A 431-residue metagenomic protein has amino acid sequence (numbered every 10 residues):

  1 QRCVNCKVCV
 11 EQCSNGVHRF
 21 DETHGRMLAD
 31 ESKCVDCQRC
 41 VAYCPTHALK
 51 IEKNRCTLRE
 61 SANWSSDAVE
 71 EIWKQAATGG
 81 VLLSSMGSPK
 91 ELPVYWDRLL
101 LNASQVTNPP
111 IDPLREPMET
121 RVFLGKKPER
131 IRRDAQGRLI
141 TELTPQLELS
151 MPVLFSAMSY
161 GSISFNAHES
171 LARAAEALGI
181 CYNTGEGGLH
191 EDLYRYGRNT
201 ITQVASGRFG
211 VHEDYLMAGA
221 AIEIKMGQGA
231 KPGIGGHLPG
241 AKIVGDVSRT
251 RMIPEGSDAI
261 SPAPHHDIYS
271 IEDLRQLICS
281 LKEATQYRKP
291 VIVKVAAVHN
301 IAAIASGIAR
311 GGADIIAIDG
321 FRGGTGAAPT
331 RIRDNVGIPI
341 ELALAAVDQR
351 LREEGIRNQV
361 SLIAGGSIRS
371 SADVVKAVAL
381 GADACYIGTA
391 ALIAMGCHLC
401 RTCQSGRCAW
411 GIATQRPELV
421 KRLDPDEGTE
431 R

Functional and structural regions predicted by a protein language model:
Q1-N5, G16-D36, I51-E60, V295 (+1 more regions): Ferredoxin-like iron-sulfur electron-transfer modules
R2, V17, R55, S159 (+7 more regions): Active-site-proximal loop/turn and secondary-structure-junction residues that shape catalytic pockets, frequently
N5-Q12, V35-Y43: C-type cytochrome heme c attachment motif
C6, P145-E148, E176, D192-Y196 (+5 more regions): Solvent-exposed alpha-helices and their adjacent loops that cap or buttress functional pockets in soluble metabolic
V10-E11, N15, F20-D21, G25 (+3 more regions): Glycine-rich phosphate/ribose-binding loops and adjacent secondary-structure elements that form binding surfaces
A29-D30, L154-S159, I363: Short glycine-rich or small-residue beta-strand-to-loop segments that form or flank ligand, phosphate, metal/Fe-S
V41, P45-S248: Conserved, well-structured core domains of diverse proteins
A218, E223-E255, G381, A391-R422 (+1 more regions): Mobile "lid/hinge" segments at catalytic clefts and subdomain interfaces of large enzymes
